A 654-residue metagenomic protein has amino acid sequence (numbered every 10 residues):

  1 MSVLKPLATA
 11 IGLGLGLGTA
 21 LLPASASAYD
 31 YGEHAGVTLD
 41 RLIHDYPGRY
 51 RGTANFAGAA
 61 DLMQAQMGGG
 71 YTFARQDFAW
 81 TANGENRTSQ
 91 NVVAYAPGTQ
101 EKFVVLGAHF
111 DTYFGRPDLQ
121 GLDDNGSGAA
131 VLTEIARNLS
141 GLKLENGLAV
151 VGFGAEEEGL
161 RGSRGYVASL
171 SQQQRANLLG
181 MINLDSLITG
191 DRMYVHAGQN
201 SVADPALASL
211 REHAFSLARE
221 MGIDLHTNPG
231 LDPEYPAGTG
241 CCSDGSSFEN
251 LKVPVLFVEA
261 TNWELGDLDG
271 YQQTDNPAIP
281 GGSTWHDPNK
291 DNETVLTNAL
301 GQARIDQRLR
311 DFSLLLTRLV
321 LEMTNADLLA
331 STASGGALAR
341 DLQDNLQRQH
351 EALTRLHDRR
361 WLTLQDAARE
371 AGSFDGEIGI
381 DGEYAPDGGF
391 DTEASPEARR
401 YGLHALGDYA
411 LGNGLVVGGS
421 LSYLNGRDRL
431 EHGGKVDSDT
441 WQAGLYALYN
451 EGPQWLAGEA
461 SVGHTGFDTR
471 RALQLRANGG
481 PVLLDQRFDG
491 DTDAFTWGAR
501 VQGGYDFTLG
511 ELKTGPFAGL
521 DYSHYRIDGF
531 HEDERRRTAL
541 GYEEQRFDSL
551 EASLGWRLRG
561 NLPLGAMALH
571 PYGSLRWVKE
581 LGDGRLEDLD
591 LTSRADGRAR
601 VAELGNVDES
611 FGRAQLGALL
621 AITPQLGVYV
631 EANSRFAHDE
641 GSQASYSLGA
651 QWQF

Functional and structural regions predicted by a protein language model:
S2-L4, T9-A20, N325-H404, T492: Outer-membrane translocation/initiation segment of Type V secreted surface proteins
L21-S25: N-terminal signal peptide c-region/cleavage motif recognized by signal peptidases
A28-A60, Q64, D111, G281-L296: N-terminal capping segment at the start of a domain
Y29-D30, I43-N55, A79-N83, R116-N125 (+6 more regions): Second-shell loop/turn segments in exported
D40-P97: A non-catalytic alpha/beta surface segment that caps or lines the substrate-entry region of metallo-dependent hydrolase
T88, F114-A206: Acidic/histidine-rich catalytic neighborhood of metal-dependent amide-processing enzymes
G190-A326: Active-site-adjacent substrate-binding region of metalloamidase/peptidase-like peptide-processing proteins
A371-F654: Membrane translocator/pore-forming domains, dominated by Gram-negative outer-membrane beta-barrels
